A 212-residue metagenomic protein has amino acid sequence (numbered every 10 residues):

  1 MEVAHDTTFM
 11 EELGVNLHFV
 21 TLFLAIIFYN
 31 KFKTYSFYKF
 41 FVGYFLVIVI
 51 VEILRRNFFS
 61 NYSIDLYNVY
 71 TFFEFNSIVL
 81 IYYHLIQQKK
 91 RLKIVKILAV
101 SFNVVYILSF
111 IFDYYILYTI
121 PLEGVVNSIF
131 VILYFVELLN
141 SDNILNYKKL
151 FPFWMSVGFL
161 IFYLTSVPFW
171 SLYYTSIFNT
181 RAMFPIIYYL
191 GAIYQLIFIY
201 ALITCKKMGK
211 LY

Functional and structural regions predicted by a protein language model:
E2-Y212: Terminal, non-globular segments
